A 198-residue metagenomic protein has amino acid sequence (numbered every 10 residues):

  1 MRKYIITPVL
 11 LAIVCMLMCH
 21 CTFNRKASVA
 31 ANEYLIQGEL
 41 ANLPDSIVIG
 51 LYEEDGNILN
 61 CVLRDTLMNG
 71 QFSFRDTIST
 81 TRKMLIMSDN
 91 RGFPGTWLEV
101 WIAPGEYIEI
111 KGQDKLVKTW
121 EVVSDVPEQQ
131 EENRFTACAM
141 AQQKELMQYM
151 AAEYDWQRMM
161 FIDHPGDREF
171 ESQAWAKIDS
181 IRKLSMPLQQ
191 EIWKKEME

Functional and structural regions predicted by a protein language model:
M1-V9: Bacterial N-terminal signal peptides that target proteins for export
L17-H20: C-terminal motif of bacterial Sec signal peptides marking the signal peptidase cleavage site
T22-W193: A non-transmembrane, solvent-exposed segment enriched in polar/low-complexity residues
